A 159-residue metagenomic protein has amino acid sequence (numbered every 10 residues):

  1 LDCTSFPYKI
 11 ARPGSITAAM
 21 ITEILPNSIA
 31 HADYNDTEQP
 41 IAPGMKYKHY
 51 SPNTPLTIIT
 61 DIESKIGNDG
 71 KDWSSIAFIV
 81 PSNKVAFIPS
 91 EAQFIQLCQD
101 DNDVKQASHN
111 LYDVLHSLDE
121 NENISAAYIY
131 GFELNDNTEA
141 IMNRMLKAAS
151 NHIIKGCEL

Functional and structural regions predicted by a protein language model:
L1-L159: Active-site-adjacent structural elements in enzyme catalytic cores
